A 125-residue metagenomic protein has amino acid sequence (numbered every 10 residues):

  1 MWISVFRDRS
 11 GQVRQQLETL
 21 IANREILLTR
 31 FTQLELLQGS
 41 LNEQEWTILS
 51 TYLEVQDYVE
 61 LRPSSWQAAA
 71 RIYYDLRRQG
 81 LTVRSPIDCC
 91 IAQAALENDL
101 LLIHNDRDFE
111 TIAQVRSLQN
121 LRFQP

Functional and structural regions predicted by a protein language model:
M1-L28, Q38-T51: Short, well-structured N-terminal submotif of metal-dependent ribonuclease cores
W2-I3, Q33-L36, F109: A generic structural signal for short hydrophobic patches within well-formed alpha-helices
Q12, D57-I103: Active-site neighborhoods of divalent-metal-dependent phosphate/nucleic-acid chemistry enzymes
A22-R24, Y52-Q56, Q79, N98 (+1 more regions): Structured helix-beta-strand junction loops
L27, V59, L121: General small-molecule cofactor/ligand-binding pocket signal
E43-T47, L76-R77, Q119-F123: Short, hinge-like loop/turn segments at secondary-structure boundaries
A92, L96-P125: Acidic, PIN/NYN-like endoribonuclease modules and their adjacent C-terminal/linker elements
